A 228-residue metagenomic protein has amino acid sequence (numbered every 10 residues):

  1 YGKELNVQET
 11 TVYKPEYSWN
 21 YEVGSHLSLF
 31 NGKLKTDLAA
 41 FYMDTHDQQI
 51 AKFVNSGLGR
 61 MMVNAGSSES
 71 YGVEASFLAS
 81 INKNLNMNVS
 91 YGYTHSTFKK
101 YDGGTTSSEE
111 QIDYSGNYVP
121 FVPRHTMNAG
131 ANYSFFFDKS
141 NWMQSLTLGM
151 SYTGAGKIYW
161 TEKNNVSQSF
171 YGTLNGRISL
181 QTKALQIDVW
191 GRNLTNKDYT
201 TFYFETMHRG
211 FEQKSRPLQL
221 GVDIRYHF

Functional and structural regions predicted by a protein language model:
Y1-Q8, Q48-S56, T94, K99-S107 (+2 more regions): Outer-membrane beta-barrel translocator domains and adjoining extracellular loop/strand segments of Gram-negative
V7, Y17-W19, G32, G59 (+5 more regions): Exposed loop/turn and edge beta-strand positions of beta-sandwich/beta-sheet ligand-binding modules
Q8, A40, L58-V63, D113-Y114 (+2 more regions): Residue-level signal for pocket-adjacent positions within structured domains
V12-Y71, G92, S96-D102: Membrane-embedded beta-barrel scaffold of Gram-negative outer-membrane proteins
Y21-E22, S115-F228: Conserved C-terminal beta-signal and adjacent last beta-strands/turns of outer-membrane beta-barrel proteins
F30-G32, N82, Q181-K183: Short strand-coil-strand connectors
L38, A75-F77, V89, I178 (+1 more regions): Hydrophobic packing within well-folded, soluble alpha/beta domains
Y42-D44, V63-T161, R225-H227: Gram-negative outer-membrane beta-barrel transporters
